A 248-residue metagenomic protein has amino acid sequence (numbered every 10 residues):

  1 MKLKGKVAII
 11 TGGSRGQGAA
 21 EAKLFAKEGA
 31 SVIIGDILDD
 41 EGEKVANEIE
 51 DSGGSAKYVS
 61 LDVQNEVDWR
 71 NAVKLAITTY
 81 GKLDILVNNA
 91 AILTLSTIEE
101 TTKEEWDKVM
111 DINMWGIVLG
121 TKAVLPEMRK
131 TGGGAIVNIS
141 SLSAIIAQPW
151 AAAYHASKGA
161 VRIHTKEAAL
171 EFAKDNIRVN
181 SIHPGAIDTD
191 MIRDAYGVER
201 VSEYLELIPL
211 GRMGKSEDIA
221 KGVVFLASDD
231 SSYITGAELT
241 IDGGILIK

Functional and structural regions predicted by a protein language model:
K4, I146, V223-V224, T235-K248: Short C-terminal tail/terminal secondary-structure segment of NAD(P)H-dependent dehydrogenase/reductase domains
T97-I98, E105-M110, I192, Y204: Substrate-binding pocket helix/loop in short-chain dehydrogenase/reductase
E99, I146-A152, K174-D175, G211 (+1 more regions): Active-site loop immediately N-terminal to the catalytic Tyr-X3-Lys motif of short-chain dehydrogenase/reductase
T121, S157, T165: Active-site helix of classical SDR
P126, L170-K174, S232: Alpha-helical segment proximal to the catalytic Tyr-Lys
S141: Residue(s) in the substrate-gating loop at a strand-loop-helix junction that position the organic substrate next
S181, E203-D230, I234, G243: C-terminal helical subdomain
